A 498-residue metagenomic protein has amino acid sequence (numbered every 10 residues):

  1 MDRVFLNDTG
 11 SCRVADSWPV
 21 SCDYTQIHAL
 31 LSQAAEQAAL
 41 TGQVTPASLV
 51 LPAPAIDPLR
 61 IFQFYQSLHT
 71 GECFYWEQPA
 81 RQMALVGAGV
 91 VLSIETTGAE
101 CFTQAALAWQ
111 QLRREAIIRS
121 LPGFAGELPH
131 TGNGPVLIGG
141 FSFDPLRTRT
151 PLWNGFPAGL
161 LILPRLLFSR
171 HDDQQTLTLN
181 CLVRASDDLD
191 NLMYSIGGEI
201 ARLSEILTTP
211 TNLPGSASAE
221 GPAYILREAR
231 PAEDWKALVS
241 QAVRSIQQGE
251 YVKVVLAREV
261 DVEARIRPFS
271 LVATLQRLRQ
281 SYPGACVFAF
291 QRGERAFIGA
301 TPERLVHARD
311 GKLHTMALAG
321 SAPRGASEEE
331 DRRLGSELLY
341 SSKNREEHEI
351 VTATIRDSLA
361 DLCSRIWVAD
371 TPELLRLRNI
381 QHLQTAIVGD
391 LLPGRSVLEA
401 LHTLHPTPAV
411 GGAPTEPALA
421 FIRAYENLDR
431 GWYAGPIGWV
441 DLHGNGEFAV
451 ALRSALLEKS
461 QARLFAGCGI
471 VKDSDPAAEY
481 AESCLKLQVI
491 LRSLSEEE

Functional and structural regions predicted by a protein language model:
M1-T103: An N-terminal JmjN-like helical accessory module and its immediate linker preceding a catalytic domain
D2-H28, S32-A39, V50-L51, D172-L207 (+3 more regions): Cytosolic ligand/metal-binding cores
D2-R3, H28, R114-K253, E259 (+2 more regions): Non-catalytic accessory segments adjacent to catalytic cores
F74, L137-I138, C286-Q291, R430-G438: A short glycine-rich, hydrophobically flanked beta-strand micro-motif that places a catalytic Asp/Glu for divalent metal
G139, F168, G249, V306 (+3 more regions): A residue-level signal for conserved active-site and pocket-lining positions in enzyme catalytic cores
L166-S169, V287-A289, I298-G299, R304-L305 (+2 more regions): Short beta-strand scaffold segments in enzyme catalytic cores
P214-R304, H348-V351, I355, L362 (+1 more regions): Active-site pocket-lining segments that scaffold enzyme catalytic pockets across diverse folds
A386-E498: Conserved hydrophobic core element of enzyme catalytic domains
